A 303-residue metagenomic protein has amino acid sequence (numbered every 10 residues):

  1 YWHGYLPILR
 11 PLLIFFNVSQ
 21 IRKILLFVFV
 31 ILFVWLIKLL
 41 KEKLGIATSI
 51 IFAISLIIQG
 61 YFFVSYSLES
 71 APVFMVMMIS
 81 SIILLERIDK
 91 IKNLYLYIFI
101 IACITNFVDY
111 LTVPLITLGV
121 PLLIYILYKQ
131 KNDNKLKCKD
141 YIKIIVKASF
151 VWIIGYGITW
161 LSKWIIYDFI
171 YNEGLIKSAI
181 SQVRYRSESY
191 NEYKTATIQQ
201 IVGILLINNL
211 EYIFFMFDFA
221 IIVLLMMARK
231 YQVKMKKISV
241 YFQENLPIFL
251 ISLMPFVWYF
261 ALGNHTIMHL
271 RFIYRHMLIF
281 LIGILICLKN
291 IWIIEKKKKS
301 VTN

Functional and structural regions predicted by a protein language model:
P7, A53-M75, A102-F107: Aromatic- and kink-enriched transmembrane "portal" helix at the membrane-lumen/periplasm boundary that abuts
P7-L25: Juxtamembrane segments of multi-pass membrane glycosylation machinery that transfer sugars from lipid-linked donors
L26-S49: Transmembrane-helix motifs of polytopic, lipid-linked glycan transferases
I58-F63, K163-D168, K230-V233, V257-H269: Juxtamembrane "helix-exit" motif on the non-cytosolic side of transmembrane helices
L94-P121, I144-G157: Membrane-interface alpha helices of multi-pass inner-membrane proteins
I145-M226: Membrane-lumen/periplasm interface segments of specific transmembrane helices in polyprenyl phosphate-linked
M226-S252: Membrane-interface helix-loop-helix junctions at transmembrane boundaries of multi-pass membrane enzymes, predominantly
M268-N290: Hydrophobic/aromatic-rich transmembrane helices and adjacent perimembrane loops
